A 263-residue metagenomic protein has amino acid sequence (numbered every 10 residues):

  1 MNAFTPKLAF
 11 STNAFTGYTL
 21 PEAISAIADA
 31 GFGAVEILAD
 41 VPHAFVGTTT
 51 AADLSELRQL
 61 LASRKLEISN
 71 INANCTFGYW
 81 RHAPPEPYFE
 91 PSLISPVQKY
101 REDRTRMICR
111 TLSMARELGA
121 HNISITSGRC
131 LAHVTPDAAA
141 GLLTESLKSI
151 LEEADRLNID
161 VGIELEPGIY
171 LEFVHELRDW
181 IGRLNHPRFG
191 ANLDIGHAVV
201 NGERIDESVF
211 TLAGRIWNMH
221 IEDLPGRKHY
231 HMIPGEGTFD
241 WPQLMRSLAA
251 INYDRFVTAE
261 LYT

Functional and structural regions predicted by a protein language model:
N2-A3, I24-G31, T49-N72, G78-H82 (+5 more regions): Acidic (Asp/Glu)-rich catalytic clusters
N2-Y18: Boundary/entry segment of secreted carbohydrate-active catalytic domains
F4-K7, I24, A28, A34-V41 (+2 more regions): Acidic/histidine-rich catalytic cores of soluble enzymes
F15, P42, T258-T263: A short, acidic, flexible beta-alpha connecting loop/helix-capping segment that sits on the rim of active
P21-E22, S63, G78-G190: Active-site acidic/histidine proton-transfer and metal-coordination neighborhood in alpha/beta enzyme cores
E36-I37, I68-A73, A120-S127, D160-E164 (+1 more regions): Short beta-strand segments at enzyme active-site cores
I37-A62, S127-T135, H229: Glycine-rich, proline-tolerant flexible connector loops at the mouths of alpha/beta enzymes
D40, T76, G128, L224 (+1 more regions): Flexible loop residues that form catalytic and substrate-binding hotspots at small-molecule/glycan-binding clefts
